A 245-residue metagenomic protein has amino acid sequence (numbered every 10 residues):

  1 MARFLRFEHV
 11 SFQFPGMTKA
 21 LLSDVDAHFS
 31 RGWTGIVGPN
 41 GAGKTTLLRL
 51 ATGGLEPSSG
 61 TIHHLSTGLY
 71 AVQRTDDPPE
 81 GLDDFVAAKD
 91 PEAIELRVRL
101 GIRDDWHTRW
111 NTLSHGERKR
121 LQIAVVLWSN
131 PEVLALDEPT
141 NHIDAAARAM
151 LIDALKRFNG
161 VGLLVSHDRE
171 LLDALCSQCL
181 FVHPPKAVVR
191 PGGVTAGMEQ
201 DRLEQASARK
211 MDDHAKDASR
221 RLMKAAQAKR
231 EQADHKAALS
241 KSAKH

Functional and structural regions predicted by a protein language model:
M1-K210: ABC ATP-binding cassette signature C-motif
A2-R6, Q13, K19, A206-H245: Flexible nucleotide-interacting loop at or near the entrance of a catalytic core
